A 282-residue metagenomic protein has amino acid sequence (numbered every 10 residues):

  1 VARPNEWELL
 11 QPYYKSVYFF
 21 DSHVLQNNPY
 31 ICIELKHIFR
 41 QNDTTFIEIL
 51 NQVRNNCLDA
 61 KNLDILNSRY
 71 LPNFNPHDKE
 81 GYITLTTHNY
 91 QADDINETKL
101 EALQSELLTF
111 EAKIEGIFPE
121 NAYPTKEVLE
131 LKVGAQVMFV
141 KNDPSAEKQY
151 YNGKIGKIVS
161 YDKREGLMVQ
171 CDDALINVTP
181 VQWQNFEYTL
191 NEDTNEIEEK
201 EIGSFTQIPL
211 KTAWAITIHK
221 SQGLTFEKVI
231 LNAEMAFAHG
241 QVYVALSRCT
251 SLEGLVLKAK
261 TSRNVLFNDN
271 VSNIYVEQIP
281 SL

Functional and structural regions predicted by a protein language model:
V1-L282: Conserved ATP-binding/catalytic motifs of P-loop helicase motor domains
